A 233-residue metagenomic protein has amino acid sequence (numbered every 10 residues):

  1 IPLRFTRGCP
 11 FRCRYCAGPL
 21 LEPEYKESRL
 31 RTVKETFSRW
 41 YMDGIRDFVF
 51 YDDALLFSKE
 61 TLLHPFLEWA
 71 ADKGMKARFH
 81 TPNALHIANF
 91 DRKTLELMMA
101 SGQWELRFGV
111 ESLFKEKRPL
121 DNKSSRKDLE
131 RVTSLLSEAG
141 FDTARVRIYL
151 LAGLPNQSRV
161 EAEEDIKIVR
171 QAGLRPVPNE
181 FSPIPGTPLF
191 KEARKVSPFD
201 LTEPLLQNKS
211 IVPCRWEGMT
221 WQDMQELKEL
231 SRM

Functional and structural regions predicted by a protein language model:
I1-T143, R147: Radical SAM [4Fe-4S] cluster-binding motif and immediate context
E24-Y25, W69-A70, M99-S101, P119 (+6 more regions): Alpha-helix boundary/interfacial micro-motifs
D53-F57, A84, A152-G153, N179-P188: Short, solvent-exposed turn/loop segments enriched in Gly/Ser/Thr/Pro and often Arg
L63, V132, R159, A172-G173: Short amphipathic alpha-helical surface micro-motifs
L67, A71, N83, M99-S101 (+5 more regions): Generic low-complexity, intrinsically disordered sequence content enriched in small uncharged/hydrophobic residues
I87-N89, P155-A162: Active-site glycine- and acidic-residue-rich loops that bind and position anionic ligands or nucleotide-like cofactors
R145, V160-M233: C-terminal accessory regions of radical SAM enzymes
